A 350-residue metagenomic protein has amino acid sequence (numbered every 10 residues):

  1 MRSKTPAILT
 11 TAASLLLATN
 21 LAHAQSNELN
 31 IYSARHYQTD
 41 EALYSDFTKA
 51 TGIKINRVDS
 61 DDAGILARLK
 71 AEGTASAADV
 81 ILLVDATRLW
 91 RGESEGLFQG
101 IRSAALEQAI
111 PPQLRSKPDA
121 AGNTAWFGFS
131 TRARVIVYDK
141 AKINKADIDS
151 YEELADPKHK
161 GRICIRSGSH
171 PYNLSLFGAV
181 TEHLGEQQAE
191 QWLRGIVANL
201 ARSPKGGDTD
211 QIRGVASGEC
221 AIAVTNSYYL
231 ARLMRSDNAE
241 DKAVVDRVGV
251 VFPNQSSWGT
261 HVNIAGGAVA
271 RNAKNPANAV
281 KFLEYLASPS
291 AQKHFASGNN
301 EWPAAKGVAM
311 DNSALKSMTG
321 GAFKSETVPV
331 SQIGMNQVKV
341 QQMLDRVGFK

Functional and structural regions predicted by a protein language model:
I8-T19: Bacterial N-terminal signal peptides
A24-R91, K350: Early extracytoplasmic/lumenal segment of secretory-pathway proteins
Y32-R35, A121-W126, Y138-K140, A146 (+3 more regions): Short beta-strand->loop
S76-I81, Q99-I136, E152, I163: A structural signal for short loop-to-beta-strand junctions that line the ligand-binding cleft of periplasmic/secreted
L89-L97, D119-D149, F177-G178, V262-A268: Periplasmic solute-binding protein
G168, Y172-S175, A179-P253: Ligand-binding pocket segment of bilobal, Venus flytrap-like solute-binding proteins
A265-T327: Mature extracytoplasmic/periplasmic domains
N312-K350: Extracellular/periplasmic bilobal clamshell ligand-binding domains
